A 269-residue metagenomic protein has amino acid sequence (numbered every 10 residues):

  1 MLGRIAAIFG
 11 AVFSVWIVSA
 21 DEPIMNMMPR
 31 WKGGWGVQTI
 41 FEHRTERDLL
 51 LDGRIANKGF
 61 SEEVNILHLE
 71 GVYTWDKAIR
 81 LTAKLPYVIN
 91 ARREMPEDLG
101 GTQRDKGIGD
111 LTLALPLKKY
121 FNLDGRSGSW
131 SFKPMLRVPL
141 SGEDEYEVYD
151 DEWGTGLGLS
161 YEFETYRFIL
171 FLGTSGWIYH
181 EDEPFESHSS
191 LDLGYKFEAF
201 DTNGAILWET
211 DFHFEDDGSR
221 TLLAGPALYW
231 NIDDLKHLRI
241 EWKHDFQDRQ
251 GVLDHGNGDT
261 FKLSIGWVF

Functional and structural regions predicted by a protein language model:
M1-M28: Cleavable N-terminal export/targeting peptides
A20-L172, G176-Y179, H188-S219, L223-W230 (+2 more regions): Transmembrane beta-barrel domains of Gram-negative outer membranes and organellar outer membranes
D182: Active-site rim beta-loop-alpha module in soluble metabolic enzymes
